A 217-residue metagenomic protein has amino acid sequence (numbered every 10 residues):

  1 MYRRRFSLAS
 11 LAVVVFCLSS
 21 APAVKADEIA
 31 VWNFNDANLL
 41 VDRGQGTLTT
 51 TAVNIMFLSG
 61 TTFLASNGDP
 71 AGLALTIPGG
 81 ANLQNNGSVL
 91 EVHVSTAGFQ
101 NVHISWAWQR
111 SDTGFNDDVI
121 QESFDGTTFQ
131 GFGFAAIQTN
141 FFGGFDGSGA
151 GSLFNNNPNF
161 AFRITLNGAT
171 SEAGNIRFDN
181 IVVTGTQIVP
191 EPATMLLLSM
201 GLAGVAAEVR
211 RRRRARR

Functional and structural regions predicted by a protein language model:
Y2-S10: Bacterial N-terminal signal peptides that target proteins for export
A26-A52: Extracellular carbohydrate-recognition regions
F34-D36, T113, F129-Q187: Terminal, low-complexity interaction segments
V53-A97: Surface-exposed, low-complexity/disordered Ser/Thr/Gly/Pro/Asn-rich loops and linkers
T96-S105: Extended extracellular/luminal ectodomain segments enriched in beta-structured repeat modules
G98, Q109-N116: Extended, low-complexity, turn-rich repeat/linker tracts enriched in Gly/Pro/Ser/Thr and Asp/Glu that occur
I120-S123: Conserved Ser/Thr-centered positions that define the repeating blades of beta-propeller domains
E191-V209: A short, hydrophobic C-terminal helix/tail in secreted or cell-surface proteins
